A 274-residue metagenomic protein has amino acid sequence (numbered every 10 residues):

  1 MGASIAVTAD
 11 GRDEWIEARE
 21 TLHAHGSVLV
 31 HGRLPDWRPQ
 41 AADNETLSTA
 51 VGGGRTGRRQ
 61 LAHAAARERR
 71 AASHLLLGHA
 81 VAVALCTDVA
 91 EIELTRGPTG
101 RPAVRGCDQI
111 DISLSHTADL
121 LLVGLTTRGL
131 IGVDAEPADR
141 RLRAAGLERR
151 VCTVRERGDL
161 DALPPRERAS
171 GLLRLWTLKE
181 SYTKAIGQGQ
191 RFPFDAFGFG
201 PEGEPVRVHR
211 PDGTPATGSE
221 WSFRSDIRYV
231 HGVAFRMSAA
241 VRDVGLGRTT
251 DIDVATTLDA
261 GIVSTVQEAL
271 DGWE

Functional and structural regions predicted by a protein language model:
M1-E274: Core catalytic alpha/beta fold that binds nucleotide/phospho-ligands
